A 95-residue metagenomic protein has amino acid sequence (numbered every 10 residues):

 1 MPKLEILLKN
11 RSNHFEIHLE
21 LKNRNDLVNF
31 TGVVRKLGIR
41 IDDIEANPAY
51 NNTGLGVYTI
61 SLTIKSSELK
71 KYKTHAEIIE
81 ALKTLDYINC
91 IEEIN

Functional and structural regions predicted by a protein language model:
M1-K3, S66, T74-H75, E93: Functionally constrained cores in energy, signaling, and assembly domains
M1-Y50: Canonical alpha-helical transmembrane segment with a positive-inside/aromatic-interface signature
F15-I17, G56-S66: Short, hydrophobic beta-strand segments
N23-R24, K65-Y72: Helix N-cap motif at beta-to-alpha junctions
N29-L37, K73-D86: Short amphipathic alpha-helices in soluble, non-transmembrane regions that often serve as interface/regulatory elements
V33-V34, L55-I60, K70: Short, charged/small-residue-rich alpha-helical element at the C-terminal edge of ABC transporter nucleotide-binding
R40-N47, I79-N95: Conserved short beta-strand edge segments in small beta-sheet-based binding/regulatory domains
